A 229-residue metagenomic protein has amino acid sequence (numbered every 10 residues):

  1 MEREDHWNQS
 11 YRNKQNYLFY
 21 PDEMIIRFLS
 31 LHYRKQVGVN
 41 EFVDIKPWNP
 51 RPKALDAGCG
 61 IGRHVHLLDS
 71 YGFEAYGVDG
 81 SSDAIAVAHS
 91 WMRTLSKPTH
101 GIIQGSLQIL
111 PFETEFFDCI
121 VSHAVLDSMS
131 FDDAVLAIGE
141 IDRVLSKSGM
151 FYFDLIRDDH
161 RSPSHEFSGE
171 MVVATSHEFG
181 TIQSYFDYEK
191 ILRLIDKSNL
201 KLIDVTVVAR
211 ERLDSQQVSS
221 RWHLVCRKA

Functional and structural regions predicted by a protein language model:
M1-A54, G60-I109, D133, M150-A229: Class I (Rossmann-like) S-adenosyl-L-methionine-dependent methyltransferase catalytic domain, capturing the SAM-binding
Q108-C119: A short acidic, Gly/Pro-enriched loop at the edge of an enzyme's catalytic core that lines a small-molecule cofactor
S122-V125: A short beta-strand submotif of the Rossmann-like class I SAM-dependent methyltransferase core that lines
V135-K147: A short glycine-rich, Lys/Arg-flanked "PGG" loop and its adjoining helix->strand segment in the class I
